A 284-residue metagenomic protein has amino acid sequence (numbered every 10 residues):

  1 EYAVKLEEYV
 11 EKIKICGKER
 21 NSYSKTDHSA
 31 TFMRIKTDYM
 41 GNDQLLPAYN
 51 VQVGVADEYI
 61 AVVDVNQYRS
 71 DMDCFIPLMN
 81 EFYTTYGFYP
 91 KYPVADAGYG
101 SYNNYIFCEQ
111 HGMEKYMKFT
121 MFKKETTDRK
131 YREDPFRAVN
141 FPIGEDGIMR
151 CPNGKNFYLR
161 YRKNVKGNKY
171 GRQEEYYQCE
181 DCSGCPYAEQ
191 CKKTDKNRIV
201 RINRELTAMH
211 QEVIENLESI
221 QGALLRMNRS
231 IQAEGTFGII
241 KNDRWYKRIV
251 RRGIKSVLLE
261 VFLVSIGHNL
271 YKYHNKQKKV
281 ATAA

Functional and structural regions predicted by a protein language model:
E1-A284: Anion-binding and metal-coordination hotspots
